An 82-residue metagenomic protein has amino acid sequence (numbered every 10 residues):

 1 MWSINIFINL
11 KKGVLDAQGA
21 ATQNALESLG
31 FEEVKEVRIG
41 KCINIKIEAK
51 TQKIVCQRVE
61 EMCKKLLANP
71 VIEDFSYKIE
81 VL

Functional and structural regions predicted by a protein language model:
M1-C42, E48-T51, C56-L82: Long, contiguous binding/interaction regions
